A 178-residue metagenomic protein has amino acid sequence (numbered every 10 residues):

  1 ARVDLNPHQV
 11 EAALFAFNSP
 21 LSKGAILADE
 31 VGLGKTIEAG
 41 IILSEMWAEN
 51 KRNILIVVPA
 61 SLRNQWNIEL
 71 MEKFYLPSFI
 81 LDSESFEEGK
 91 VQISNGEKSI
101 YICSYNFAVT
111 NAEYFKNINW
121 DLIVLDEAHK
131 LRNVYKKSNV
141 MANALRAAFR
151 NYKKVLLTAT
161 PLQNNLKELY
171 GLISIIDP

Functional and structural regions predicted by a protein language model:
A1-H8, L14, T36-E38, W47-M141: SF2 helicase/translocase NTPase motor core, specifically the RecA-like lobe 1 inter-motif segment between Walker
A13-S19: N-terminal flanking helix/linker immediately upstream of nucleotide/cofactor-binding cores
A16, E30, I42-M46, W66 (+1 more regions): Hydrophobic residues on the short alpha-helix immediately C-terminal to a glycine-rich phosphate/catalytic loop
P20-A25, R52, K98-S99, Y152-K153: Pre-Walker A (Motif I) flank of P-loop NTPase domains
S22-I42, A128: Walker A/P-loop
E30, P59, T160: P-loop (Walker A) phosphate-binding loop of NTP-binding proteins
F115-P178: Signature of the SF2 helicase/ATPase Hel1-core->accessory helical subdomain module
